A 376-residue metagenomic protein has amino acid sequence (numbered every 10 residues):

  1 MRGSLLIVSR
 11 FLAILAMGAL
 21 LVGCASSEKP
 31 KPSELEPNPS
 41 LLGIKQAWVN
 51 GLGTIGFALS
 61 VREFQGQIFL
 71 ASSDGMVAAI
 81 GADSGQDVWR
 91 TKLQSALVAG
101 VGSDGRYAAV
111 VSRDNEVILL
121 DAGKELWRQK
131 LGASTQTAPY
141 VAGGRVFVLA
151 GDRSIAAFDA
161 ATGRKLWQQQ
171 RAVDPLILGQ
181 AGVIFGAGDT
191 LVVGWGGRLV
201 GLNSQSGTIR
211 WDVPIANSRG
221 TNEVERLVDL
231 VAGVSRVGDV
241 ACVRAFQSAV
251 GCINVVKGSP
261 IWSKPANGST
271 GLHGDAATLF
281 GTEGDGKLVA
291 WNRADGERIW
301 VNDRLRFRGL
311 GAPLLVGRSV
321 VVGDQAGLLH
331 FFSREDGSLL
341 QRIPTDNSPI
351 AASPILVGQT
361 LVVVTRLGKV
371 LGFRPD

Functional and structural regions predicted by a protein language model:
M1-A13: Bacterial N-terminal signal peptides that target proteins for export
V22-G23: C-terminal motif of bacterial Sec signal peptides marking the signal peptidase cleavage site
E28-R62, W89-G105, L126-A142, K165-G188 (+4 more regions): Extracytoplasmic beta-rich repeat domains
S72-S73, S112-R113, A150-G151, G194-G196 (+4 more regions): Structural signature of WD-repeat beta-propellers
G81-S84, D121-K124, D159-T162, S204-S206 (+4 more regions): Short loop/turn segments that connect beta-strands within beta-propeller blades
G281-V289, E297-F331: Loop/turn-rich, solvent-exposed surfaces of beta-rich toroidal or solenoidal domains
